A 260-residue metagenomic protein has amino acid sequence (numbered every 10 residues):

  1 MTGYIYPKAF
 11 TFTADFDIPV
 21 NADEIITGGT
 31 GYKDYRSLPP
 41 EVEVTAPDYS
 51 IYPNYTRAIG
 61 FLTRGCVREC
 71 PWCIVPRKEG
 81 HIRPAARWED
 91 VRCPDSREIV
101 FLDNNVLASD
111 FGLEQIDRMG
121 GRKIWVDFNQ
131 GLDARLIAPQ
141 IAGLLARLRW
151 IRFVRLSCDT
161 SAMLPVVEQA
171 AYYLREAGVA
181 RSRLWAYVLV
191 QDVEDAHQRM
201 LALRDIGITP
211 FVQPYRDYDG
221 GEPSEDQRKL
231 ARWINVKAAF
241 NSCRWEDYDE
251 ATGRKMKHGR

Functional and structural regions predicted by a protein language model:
M1-I59: Glycine-rich beta-alpha loop elements in corrinoid/cobalamin-binding modules across cobalamin-dependent enzymes
M1-T27, L189-R260: Auxiliary Fe-S-binding modules of radical SAM enzymes
M1-Y6, I74-A170, R181-Q191, T209-P214: Core AdoMet radical
F10-F12, D34-P40, P71, I137-A138 (+2 more regions): Short, charged, surface-exposed secondary-structure boundary motifs
T13, D17, I116-D117, A142-A146 (+2 more regions): Generic structural signal for well-ordered alpha-helices, preferentially at hydrophobic/aromatic core positions
G29, G65, L156: Active-site glycine-centered loops adjacent to acidic/histidine catalytic or metal-binding residues that shape
D48-G80, S96-D103: N-terminal pre-triad scaffold of radical SAM enzymes
A177-V179: Short helix-capping segments at alpha-helix termini
